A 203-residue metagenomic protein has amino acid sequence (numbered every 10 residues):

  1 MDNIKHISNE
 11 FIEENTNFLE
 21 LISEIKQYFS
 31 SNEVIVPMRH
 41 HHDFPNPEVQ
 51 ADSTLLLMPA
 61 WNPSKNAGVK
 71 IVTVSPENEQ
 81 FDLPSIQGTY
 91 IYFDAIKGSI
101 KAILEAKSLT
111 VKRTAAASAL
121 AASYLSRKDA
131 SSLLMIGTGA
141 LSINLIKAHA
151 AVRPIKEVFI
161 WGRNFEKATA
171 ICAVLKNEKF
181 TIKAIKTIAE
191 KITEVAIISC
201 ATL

Functional and structural regions predicted by a protein language model:
M1-T110, A119, D129: N-terminal ligand-binding/catalytic initiation module
L125-S132, P154: Short helix-loop-beta connector
T138-G139: Glycine-rich Rossmann-fold phosphate-binding loop(s) that bind the pyrophosphate of adenine dinucleotide cofactors
S142-I143: N-terminal Rossmann-fold NAD(P) dinucleotide-binding loop
H149: Aromatic pocket-lining residues of Rossmann-like dinucleotide-binding sites
V152-E178: NAD(P)-binding Rossmann-fold cofactor-contacting core
F180-V195: Short acidic low-complexity segments
T202-L203: Short glycine-/small-residue-rich Rossmann-like dinucleotide-binding loops
